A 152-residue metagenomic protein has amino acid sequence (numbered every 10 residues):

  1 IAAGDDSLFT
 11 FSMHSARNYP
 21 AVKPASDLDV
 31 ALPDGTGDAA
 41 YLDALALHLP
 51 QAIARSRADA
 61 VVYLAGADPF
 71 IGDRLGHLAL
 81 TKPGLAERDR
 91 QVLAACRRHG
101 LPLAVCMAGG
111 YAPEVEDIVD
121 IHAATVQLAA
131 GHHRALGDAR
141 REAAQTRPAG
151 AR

Functional and structural regions predicted by a protein language model:
I1-R152: A general "terminal functional-core" signal
